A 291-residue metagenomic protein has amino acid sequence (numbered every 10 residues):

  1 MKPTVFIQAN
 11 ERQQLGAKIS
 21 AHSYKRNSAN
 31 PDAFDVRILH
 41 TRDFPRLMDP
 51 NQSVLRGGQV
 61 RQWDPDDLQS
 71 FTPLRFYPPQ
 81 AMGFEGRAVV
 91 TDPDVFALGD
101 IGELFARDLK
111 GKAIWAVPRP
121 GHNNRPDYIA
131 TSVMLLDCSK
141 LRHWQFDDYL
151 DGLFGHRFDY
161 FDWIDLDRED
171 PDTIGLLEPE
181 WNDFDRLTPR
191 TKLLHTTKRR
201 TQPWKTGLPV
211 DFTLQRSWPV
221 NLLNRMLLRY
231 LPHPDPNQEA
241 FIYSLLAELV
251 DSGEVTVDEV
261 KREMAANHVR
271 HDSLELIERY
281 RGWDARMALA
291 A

Functional and structural regions predicted by a protein language model:
M1-P3, A9-R12, K18, V36-I38 (+2 more regions): A glycosyltransferase accessory/donor-loop signature
S23-D32: Short, acidic, metal-binding catalytic loop of nucleotide-sugar glycosyltransferases
D32, R75, T91, I129-S132 (+1 more regions): Residues that flank catalytic or metal-binding motifs in active/ligand-binding sites
A33-A81: Active-site-proximal specificity loops/subdomain of glycosyltransferases
L74-R119, P126, L135-C138: GT-A fold catalytic core of metal-dependent nucleotide-sugar glycosyltransferases, centered on the diacidic
P78, I114, T131-L135, I174-L176 (+1 more regions): Conserved hydrophobic/aromatic beta-strand scaffold that supports enzyme active sites
A106-D165: Conserved catalytic core of nucleotide-sugar-dependent glycosyltransferases
